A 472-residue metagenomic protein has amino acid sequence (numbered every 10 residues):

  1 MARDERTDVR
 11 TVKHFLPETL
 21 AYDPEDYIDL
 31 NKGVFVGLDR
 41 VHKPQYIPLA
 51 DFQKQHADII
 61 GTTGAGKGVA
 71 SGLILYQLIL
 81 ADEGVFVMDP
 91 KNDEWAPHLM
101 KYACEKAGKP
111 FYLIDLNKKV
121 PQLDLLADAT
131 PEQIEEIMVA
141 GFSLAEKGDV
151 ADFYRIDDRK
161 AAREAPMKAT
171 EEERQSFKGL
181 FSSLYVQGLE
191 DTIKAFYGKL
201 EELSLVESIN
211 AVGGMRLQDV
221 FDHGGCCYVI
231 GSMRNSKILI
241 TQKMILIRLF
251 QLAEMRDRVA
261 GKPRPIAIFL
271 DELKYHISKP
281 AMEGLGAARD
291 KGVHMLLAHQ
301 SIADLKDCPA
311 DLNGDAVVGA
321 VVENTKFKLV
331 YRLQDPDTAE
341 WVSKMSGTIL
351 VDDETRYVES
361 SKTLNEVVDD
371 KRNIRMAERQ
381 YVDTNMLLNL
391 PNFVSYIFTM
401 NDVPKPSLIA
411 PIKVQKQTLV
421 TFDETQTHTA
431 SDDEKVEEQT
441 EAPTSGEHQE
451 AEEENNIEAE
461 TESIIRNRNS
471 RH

Functional and structural regions predicted by a protein language model:
A2-T7, L16-P44, P48-M295, L312 (+1 more regions): P-loop NTPase motor domains
H294, H299-M400, I464: Conserved ATP-driven motor cores of ASCE-family P-loop NTPases powering translocation/secretion/packaging/pilus
